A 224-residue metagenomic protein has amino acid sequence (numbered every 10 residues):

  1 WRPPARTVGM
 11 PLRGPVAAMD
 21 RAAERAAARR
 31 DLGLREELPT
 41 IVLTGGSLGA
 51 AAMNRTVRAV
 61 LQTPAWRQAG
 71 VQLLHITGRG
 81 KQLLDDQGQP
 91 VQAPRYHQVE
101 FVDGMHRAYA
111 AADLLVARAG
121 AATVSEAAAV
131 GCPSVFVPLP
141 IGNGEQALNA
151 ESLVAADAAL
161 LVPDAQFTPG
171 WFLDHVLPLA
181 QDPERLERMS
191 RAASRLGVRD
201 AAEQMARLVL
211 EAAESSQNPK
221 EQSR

Functional and structural regions predicted by a protein language model:
W1-A26: Active-site-proximal region of nucleotide-activated glycan assembly enzymes, centered on histidine/acidic-rich loops
E24-R30, L34-A117, A147-E151, V162-F172: Donor-nucleotide binding loops and adjacent catalytic segments primarily of GT-B fold Leloir glycosyltransferases
H106, V124-C132, E151: Short alpha-helical segment that forms part of, or immediately flanks, the ligand-binding pocket in carbohydrate-active
A110-A112, A128-V137, A156: Conserved donor-binding/catalytic loop of nucleotide-activated donor transferases
A117, T123, P133-N143: Short hydrophobic beta-strand element within catalytic cores of glycosyltransferases and related nucleotide-activated
S134, S152-A165, L177-P178: A short acidic/histidine/glycine-rich donor-binding loop in glycosyltransferase catalytic cores
R185-R199: A short, well-ordered alpha-helix in the C-terminal region of glycosyltransferases
V198-R224: C-terminal alpha-helical cap of glycosyltransferases
